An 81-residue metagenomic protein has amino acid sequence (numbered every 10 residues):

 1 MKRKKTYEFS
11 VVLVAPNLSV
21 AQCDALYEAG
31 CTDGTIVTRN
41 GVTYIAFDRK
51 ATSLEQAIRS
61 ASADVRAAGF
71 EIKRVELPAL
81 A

Functional and structural regions predicted by a protein language model:
M1-A81: Long, contiguous binding/interaction regions
